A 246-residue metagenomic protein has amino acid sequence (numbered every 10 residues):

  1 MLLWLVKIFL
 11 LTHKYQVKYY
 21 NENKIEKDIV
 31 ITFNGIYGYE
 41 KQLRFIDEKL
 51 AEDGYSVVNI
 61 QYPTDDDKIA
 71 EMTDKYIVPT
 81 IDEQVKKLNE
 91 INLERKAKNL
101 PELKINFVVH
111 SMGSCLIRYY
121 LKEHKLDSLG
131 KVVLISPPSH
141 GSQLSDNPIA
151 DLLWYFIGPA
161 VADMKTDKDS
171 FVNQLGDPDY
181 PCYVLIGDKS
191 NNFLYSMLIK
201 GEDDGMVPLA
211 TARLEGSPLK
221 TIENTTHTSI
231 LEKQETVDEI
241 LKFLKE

Functional and structural regions predicted by a protein language model:
M1-K18, R44: N-terminal membrane-anchoring alpha-helices
H13-N21, N89, L93: A short, compositionally biased domain-edge/stem linker segment
N23-I29: Proline/glycine-enriched tight loop/beta-turn segments at coil->beta junctions that connect or precede beta-strands
V30-I36, K41, L50, S56-I60 (+1 more regions): Serine-dependent carboxylesterase/thioesterase catalytic core of lipase-like alpha/beta-hydrolase/SGNH enzymes
K41, D67, L231: Residues that form or flank phosphate/diphosphate-binding pockets in enzymes that use nucleotide phosphates
Y62-D67, N224-T228: Histidine-bearing beta->alpha loop at or near hydrolase active sites
V78, K122-E246: Helical cap/lid subdomain of alpha/beta-hydrolase-fold lipid enzymes that gates access to the catalytic pocket
